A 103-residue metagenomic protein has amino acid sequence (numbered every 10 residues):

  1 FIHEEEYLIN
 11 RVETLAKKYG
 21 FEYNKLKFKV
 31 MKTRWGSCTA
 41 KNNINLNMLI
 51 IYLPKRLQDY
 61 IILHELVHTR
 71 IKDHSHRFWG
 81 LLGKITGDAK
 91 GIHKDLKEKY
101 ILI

Functional and structural regions predicted by a protein language model:
F1-Y60, T69-I103: Active-site-proximal or metal-binding-adjacent scaffold patches in catalytic folds
E65: Walker B catalytic acidic pair
